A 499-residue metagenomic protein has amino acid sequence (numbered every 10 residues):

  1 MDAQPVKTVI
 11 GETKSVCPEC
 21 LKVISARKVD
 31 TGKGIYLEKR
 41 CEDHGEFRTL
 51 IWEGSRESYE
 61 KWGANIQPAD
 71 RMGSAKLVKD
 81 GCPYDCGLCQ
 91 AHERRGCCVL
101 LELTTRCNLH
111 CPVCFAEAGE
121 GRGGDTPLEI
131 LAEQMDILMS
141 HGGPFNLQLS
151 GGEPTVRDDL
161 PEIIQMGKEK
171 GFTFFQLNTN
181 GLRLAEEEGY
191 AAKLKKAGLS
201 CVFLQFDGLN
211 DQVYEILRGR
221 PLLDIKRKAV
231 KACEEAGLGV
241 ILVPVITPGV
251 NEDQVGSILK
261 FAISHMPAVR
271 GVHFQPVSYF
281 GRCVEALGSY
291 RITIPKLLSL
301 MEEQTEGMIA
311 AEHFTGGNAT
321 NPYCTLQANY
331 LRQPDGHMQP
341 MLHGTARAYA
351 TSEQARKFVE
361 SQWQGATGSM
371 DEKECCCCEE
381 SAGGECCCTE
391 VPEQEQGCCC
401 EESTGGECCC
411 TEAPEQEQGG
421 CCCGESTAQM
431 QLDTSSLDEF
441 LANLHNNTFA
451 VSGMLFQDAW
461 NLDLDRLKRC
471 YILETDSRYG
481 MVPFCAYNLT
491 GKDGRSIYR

Functional and structural regions predicted by a protein language model:
M1-E53, E57-G63, P68, V359-R499: Flexible mid-to-C-terminal extensions adjoining Fe-S/redox cofactors in radical SAM and related proteins
K33-E57, A64-T179, R183-G189: Conserved alpha-helical substructure of the radical SAM core
D80-C89, C97-C98, C107, N321-T325 (+6 more regions): Functionally engaged cysteine thiol sites
E117-G121, L209-Q212, Y279-F280: A short, flexible beta-alpha/helix-coil linker loop
D125, E215-R218, V284-G288: Short, solvent-exposed loop/turn segments at secondary-structure boundaries
L131-Q148, R157-P276: Radical SAM/AdoMet-radical enzyme domain recognition
E235-E390, G397-C400, E407-N443: Radical SAM enzyme [4Fe-4S]-AdoMet core and its adjacent flexible, acidic and glycine-rich loops/tails across
